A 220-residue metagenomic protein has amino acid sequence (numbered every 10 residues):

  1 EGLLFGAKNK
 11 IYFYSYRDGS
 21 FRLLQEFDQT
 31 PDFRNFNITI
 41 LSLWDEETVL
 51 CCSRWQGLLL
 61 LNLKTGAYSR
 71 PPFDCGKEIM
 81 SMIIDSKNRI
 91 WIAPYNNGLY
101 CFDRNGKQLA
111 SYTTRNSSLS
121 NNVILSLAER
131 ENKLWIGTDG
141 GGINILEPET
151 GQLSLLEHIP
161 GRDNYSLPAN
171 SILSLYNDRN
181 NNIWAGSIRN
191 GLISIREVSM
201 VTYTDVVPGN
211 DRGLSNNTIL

Functional and structural regions predicted by a protein language model:
E1-L220: Carboxylate-rich, polar loop motifs that coordinate divalent cations or form catalytic acidic clusters
